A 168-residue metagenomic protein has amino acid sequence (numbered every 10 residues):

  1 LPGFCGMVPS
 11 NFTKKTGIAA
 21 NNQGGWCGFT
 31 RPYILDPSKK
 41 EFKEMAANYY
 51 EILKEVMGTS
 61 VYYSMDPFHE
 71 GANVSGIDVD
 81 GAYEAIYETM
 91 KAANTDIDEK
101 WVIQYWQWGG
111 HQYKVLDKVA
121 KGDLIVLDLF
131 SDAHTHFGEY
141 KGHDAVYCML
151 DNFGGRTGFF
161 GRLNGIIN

Functional and structural regions predicted by a protein language model:
L1-V126, F130-G138, R156: Aromatic-lined carbohydrate-binding surfaces of glycoside hydrolases
D128, H134-N168: Structured mid-domain segments that build the active-site/substrate or prosthetic-cofactor binding neighborhood
